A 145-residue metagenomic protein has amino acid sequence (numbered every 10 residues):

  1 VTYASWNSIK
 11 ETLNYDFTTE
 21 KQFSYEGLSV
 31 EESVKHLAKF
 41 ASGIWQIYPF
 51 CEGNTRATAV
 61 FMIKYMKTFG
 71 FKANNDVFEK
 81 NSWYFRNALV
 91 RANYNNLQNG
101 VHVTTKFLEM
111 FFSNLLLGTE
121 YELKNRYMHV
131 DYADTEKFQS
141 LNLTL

Functional and structural regions predicted by a protein language model:
V1-L145: FIC/Doc superfamily catalytic core
